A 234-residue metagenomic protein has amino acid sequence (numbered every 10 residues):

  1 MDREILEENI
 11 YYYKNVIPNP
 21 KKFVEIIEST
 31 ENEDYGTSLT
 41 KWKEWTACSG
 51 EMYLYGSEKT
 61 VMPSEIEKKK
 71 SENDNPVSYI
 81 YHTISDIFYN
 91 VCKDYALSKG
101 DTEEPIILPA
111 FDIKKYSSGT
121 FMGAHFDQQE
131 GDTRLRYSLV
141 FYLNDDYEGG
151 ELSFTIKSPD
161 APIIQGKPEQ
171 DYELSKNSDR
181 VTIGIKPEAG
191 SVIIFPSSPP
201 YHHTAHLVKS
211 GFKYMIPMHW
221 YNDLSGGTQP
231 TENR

Functional and structural regions predicted by a protein language model:
M1-K99: Non-heme Fe(II)/2-oxoglutarate
S78-R234: Catalytic core of non-heme Fe(II) oxygenases with the double-stranded beta-helix
